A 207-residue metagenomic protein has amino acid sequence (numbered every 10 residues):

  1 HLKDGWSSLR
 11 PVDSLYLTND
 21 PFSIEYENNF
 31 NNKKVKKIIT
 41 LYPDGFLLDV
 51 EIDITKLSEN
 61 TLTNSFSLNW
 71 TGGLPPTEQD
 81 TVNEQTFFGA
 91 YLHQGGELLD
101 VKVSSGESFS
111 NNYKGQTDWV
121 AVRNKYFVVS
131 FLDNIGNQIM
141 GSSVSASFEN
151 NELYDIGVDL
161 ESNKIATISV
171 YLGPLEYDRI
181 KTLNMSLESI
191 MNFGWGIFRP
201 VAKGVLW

Functional and structural regions predicted by a protein language model:
H1-M191: Soluble non-transmembrane domains of integral membrane proteins
L187-L206: Short, membrane-interfacial amphipathic segments enriched in basic
